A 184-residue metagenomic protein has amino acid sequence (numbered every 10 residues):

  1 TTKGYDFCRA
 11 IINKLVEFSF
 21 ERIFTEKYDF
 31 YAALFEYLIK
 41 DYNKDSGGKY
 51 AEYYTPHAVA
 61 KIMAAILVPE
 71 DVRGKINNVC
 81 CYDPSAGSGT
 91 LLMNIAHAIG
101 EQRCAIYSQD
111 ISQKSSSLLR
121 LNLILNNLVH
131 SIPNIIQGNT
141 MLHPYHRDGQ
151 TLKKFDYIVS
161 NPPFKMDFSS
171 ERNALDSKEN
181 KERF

Functional and structural regions predicted by a protein language model:
T1-D71, S131, Q137-T140: Non-catalytic, mostly N-terminal accessory regions of nucleic-acid modification and defense proteins
K3-G4, C8-I11, F18-E26, Q109 (+4 more regions): A broadly tuned "polar low-complexity/structure-edge" signature
K49-S160, K165-S169, D176: Conserved S-adenosyl-L-methionine
A174-F184: Conserved catalytic motifs of ABC-family nucleotide-binding domains
